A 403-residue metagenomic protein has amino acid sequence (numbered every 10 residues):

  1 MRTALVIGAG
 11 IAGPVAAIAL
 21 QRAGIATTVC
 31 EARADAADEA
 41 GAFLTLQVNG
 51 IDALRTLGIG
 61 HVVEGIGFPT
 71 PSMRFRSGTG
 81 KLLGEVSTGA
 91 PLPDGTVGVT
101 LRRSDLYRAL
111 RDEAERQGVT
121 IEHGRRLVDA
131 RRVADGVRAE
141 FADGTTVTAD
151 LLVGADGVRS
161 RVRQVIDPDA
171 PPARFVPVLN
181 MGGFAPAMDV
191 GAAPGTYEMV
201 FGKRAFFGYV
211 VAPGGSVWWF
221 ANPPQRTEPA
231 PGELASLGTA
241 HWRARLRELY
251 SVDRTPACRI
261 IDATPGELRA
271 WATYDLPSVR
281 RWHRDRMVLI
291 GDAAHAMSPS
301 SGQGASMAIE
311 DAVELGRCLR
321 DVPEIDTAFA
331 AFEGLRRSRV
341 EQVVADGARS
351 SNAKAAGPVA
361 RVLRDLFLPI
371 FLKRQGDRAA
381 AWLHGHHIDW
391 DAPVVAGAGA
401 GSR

Functional and structural regions predicted by a protein language model:
R2, G65, G80, S301 (+1 more regions): C-terminal helical "tail/cap" subdomain of flavin- and related membrane-associated enzymes
R2-A4, Q47-D167, P171-F184, E228-R247 (+2 more regions): Conserved N-terminal helical subregion
T3, A26, S216: Residues at the starts of beta-strands that form the adenosine-phosphate
I7-R22, A26-R33, V153-G154, M181 (+2 more regions): Conserved mid-domain beta->alpha element of the FAD-binding
H61, A187-A193, E228, P256 (+1 more regions): Short helix-loop capping/hinge motifs at secondary-structure junctions, enriched in acidic/polar residues
S160, N180-G182, A205-G208, A294-H295: Histidine-centered metal-chelating micro-motifs
G195-P231, Y250: Active-site substrate-recognition segment that forms the wall of the catalytic cavity or substrate channel
E233-E267, I325: Flavin-binding catalytic cores
